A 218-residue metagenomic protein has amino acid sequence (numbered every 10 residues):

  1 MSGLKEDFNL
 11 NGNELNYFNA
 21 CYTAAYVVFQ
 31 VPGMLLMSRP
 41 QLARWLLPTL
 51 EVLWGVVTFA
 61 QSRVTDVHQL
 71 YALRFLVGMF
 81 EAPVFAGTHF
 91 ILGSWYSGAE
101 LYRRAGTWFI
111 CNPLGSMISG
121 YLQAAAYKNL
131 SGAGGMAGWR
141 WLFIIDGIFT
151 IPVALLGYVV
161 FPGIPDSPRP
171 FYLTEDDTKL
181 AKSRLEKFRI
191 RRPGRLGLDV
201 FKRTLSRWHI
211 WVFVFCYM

Functional and structural regions predicted by a protein language model:
M1-F29: Extracellular/periplasmic helix-loop-helix junction of adjacent transmembrane segments in MFS-like secondary
G3, M34-R39, Y121, A125: Membrane-interface helix termini in secondary transporters
V28-Y71: Conserved MFS/SLC helix-loop-helix module at the cytosolic interface between two early adjacent transmembrane helices
V57-T58, Q69-P83, I91, M218: Hydrophobic core of transmembrane alpha-helices in multi-pass small-molecule transporters, especially MFS/SLC-type
S62, D66, G78-A86, W95 (+1 more regions): Small-residue-rich segments within alpha-helical transmembrane domains of MFS-like 12-TM solute carriers
D66-R74, A86, A137-G138, W211-F213: Short hydrophobic/alpha-helical segments at membrane-entry points of transmembrane helices in Major Facilitator
F75, K202, S206-M218: Pair of pore-lining "gating" transmembrane helices in MFS-fold secondary transporters
S97-L114, Y121, Y127-F201: Central mid-sequence intracellular linker of multi-pass
